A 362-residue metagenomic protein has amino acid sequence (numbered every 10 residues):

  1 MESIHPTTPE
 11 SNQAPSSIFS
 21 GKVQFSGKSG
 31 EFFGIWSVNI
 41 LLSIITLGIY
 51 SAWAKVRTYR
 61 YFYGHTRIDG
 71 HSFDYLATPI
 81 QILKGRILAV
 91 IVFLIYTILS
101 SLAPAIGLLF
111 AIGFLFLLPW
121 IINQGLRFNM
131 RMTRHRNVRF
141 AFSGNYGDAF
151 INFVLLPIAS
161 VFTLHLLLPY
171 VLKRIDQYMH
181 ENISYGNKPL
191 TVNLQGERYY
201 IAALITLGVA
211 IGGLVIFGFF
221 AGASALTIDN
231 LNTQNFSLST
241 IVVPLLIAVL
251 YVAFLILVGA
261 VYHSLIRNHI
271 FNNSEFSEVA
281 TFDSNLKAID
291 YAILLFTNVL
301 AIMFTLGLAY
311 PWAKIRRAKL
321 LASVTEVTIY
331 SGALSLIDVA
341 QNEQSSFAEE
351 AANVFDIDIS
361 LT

Functional and structural regions predicted by a protein language model:
M1-F25, V279, E326-T362: Low-complexity, intrinsically disordered extramembrane tails and loops of integral membrane proteins
S3, F93-F114, G213-G259, K314 (+3 more regions): Membrane-helix interface segments in multi-pass membrane proteins
T8-D69, D74-A89: An N-terminus-focused feature that recognizes amino-terminal "leader" regions
S26-I45, P79-L94, G147-S160, E197-A210 (+1 more regions): Alpha-helical membrane-anchoring segments
I35, A111, A202-V209, S239-I256 (+3 more regions): Pore-lining and gate-forming transmembrane alpha-helices of multi-pass membrane transport proteins
I44-R60, L102-R131, P157, V161-N182 (+2 more regions): Selective recognition of hydrophobic, aromatic-rich stretches within alpha-helical transmembrane segments of polytopic
Y63-S72, L76, N129-G147, Q177-Y199 (+2 more regions): Juxtamembrane inter-helical linkers in multi-pass membrane proteins
V138-R139, S143, D148-V242, I247: Generic multipass alpha-helical transmembrane bundles of integral membrane proteins
